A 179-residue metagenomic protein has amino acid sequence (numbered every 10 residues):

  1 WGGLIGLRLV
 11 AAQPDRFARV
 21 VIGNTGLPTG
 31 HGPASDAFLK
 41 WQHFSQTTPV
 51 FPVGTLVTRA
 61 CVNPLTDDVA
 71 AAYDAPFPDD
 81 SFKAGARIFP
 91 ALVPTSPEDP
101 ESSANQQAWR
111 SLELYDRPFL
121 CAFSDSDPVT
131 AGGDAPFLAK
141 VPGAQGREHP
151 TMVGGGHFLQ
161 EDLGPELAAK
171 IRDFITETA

Functional and structural regions predicted by a protein language model:
G2, G6: Gly/Ala-rich beta-loop-alpha elbow adjacent to hydrolase catalytic centers
L7, A11, R16-V53: Flexible "cap/lid" loop of the alpha/beta hydrolase fold
R8, T55, A72, I88 (+4 more regions): Alpha-helical elements of Rossmann-like donor-binding domains used by nucleotide-donor carbohydrate transfer enzymes
G30-P33, V50-Q106, R110-L112: Conserved alpha/beta-hydrolase catalytic His-Asp/Glu region
H31-D36, W41, A84-R87, G132-A135 (+1 more regions): Short aromatic-enriched loop/helix-cap "lid" or pocket-rim segments at secondary-structure transitions that line
Y73, A86, L112, C121-S124 (+2 more regions): Generic structural signal for small/hydrophobic residues in well-ordered secondary structure, especially within
F119-G155: Conserved loop-alpha-helix segment in the C-terminal half of the alpha/beta-hydrolase fold that carries the catalytic
Q145-A179: Catalytic active-site module of serine/aspartate enzymes centered on a nucleophile-bearing elbow/loop
